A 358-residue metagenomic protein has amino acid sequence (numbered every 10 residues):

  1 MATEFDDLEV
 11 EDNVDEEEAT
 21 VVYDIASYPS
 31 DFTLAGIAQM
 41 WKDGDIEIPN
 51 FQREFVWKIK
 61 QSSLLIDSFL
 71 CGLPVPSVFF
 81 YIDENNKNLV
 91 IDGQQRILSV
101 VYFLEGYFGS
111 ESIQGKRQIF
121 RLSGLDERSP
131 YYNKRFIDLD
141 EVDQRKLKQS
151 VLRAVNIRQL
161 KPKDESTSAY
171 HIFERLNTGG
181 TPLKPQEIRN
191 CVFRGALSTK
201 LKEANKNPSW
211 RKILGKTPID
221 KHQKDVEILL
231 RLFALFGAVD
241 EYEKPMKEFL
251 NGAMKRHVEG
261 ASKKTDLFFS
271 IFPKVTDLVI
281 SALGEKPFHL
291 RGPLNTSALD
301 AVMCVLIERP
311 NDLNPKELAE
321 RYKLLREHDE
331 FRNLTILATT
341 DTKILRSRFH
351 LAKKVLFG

Functional and structural regions predicted by a protein language model:
A2-G36, P49-K247, A319, E330-T339: Basic- and aromatic-enriched surface patches that contact anionic nucleotides/nucleic acids
K42-N50: A short, surface-exposed helix-loop junction/capping segment
G106, L235-V239, R256, E285 (+2 more regions): Amphipathic alpha-helical interaction surfaces
Y170, L230, T296, D300-C304 (+1 more regions): A generic structural signal for well-ordered alpha-helical surface patches
E227-L230, A234, P273, D277 (+1 more regions): Internal, well-ordered alpha-helical scaffold/interface segments that support domain packing or protein-protein contacts
Y242-E285, R291, A298: Small-residue-rich helix-loop
I280-E330: C-terminal hydrophobic structural anchor segments that stabilize assembly/packing rather than catalytic chemistry
L325-G358: Eukaryote-biased recognition of C-terminal alpha-helical segments
